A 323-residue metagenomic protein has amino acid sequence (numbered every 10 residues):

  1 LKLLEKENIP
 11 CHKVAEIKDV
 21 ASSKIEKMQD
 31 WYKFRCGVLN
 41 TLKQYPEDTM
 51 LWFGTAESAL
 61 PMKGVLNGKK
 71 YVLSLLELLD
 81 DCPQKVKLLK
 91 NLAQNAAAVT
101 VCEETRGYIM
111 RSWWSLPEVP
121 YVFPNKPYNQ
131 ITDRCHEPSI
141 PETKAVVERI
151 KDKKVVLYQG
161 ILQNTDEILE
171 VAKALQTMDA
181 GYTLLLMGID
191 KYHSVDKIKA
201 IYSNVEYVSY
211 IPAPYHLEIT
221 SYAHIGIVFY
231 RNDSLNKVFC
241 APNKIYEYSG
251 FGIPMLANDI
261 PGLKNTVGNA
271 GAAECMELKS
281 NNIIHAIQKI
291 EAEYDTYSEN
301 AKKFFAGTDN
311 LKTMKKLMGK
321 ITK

Functional and structural regions predicted by a protein language model:
Q29-F34, K69-N95, C135-S139, N164: Nucleotide-sugar donor phosphate/pyrophosphate-binding loop at the beta->alpha transition of glycosyltransferases
W52-S58: Short His-centered aromatic/hydrophobic patch
P61-M62, P83, K90, Q94-R134 (+2 more regions): A short, active-site helix/loop in glycosyltransferases that binds the activated sugar's phosphate group
T100, P127, I131, S139 (+3 more regions): Conserved donor-binding/catalytic core segment of Leloir-type glycosyltransferases
F123-P124, P138-P141, L278-S280, E291-T322: A charged, aromatic-enriched C-terminal amphipathic alpha-helix characteristic of glycosyltransferases across folds
K153, S194-Y222: Nucleotide-activated donor-binding/catalytic signature segment of Leloir-type glycosyltransferases, i.e., the conserved
Q163-D166, P212-I219, V228-Y246, A257-N265: Nucleotide-sugar-dependent
K264-A286: Change "using UDP/GDP/dTDP sugars" to "using nucleotide sugars
